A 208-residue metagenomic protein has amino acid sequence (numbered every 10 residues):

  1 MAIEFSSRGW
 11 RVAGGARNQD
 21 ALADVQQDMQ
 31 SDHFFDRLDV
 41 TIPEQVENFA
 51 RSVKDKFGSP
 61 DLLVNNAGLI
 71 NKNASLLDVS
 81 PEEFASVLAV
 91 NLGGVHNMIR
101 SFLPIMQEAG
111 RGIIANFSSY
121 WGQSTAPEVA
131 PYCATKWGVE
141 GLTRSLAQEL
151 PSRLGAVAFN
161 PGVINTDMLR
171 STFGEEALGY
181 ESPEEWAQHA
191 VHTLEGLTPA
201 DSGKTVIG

Functional and structural regions predicted by a protein language model:
M1-A13: Canonical Rossmann dinucleotide-binding motif of NAD(H)/NADP(H)-dependent dehydrogenases/reductases, specifically
L38-N48, P81: The beta1-alpha1 cofactor-binding region of Rossmann-like NAD(H)/NADP(H)-dependent oxidoreductases
A74-L76, E83-A85: Substrate-binding pocket helix/loop in short-chain dehydrogenase/reductase
I99, T135: Active-site helix of classical SDR
P104, Q148-E149: Alpha-helical segment proximal to the catalytic Tyr-Lys
S119: Residue(s) in the substrate-gating loop at a strand-loop-helix junction that position the organic substrate next
S152-L154, A158-F159, I164-T166, E175-G208: C-terminal helical subdomain
